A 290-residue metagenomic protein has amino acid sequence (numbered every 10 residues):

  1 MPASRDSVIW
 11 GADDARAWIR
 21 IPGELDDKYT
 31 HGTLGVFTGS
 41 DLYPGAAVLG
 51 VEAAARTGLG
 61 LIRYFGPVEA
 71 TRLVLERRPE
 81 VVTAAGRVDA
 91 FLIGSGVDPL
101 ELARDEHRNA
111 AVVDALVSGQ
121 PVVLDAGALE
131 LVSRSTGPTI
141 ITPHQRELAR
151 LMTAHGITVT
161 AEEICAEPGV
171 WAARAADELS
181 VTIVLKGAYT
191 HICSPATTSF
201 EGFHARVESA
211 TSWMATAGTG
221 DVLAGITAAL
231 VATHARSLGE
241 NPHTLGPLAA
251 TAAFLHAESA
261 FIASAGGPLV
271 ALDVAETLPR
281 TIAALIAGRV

Functional and structural regions predicted by a protein language model:
M1-K28: Positively charged, low-complexity intrinsically disordered leader regions
P2-G11, L61-S209, A287-V290: Glycine-rich phosphate/dinucleotide-binding loop and adjoining beta-alpha-beta core of small-molecule
G23-T30, D41-A47, A210-T227, G267: Short glycine/threonine-rich catalytic loop with a Thr-x-Gly-x-Asp
G23-V82: Substrate-binding N-lobe of the ribokinase-like
V36-D41, S95-E101, E258-F261: Glycine-rich phosphate/diphosphate-binding loops and the adjacent beta-loop-alpha structural elements that coordinate
I157-P168, A235-A250, A265-L269, V290: Short, charged, surface-exposed loops that flank catalytic or proteolytic processing sites
T216-L255: Short, small-residue alpha-helix embedded
A257-V290: Charged C-terminal helix
